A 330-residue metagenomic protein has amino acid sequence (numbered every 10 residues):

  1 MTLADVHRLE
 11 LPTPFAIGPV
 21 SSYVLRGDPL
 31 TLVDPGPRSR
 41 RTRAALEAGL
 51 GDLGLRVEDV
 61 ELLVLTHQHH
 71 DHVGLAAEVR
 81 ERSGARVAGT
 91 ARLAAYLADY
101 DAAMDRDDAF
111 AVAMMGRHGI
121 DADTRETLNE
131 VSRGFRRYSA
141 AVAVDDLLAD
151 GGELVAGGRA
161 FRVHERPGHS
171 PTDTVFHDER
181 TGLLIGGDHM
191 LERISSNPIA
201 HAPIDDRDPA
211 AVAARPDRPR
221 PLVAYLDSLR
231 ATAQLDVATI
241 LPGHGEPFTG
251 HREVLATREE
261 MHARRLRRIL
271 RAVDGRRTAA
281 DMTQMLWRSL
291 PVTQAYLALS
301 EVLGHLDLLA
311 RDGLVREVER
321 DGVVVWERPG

Functional and structural regions predicted by a protein language model:
M1-L53, D59, F176-D188, E192: Conserved beta-strand hairpin/beta-sheet module of binuclear metal-dependent hydrolase folds, prominently
G18, P37-R43, L50-E153: Active-site HxH/HxHxD metal-binding segment of metal-dependent hydrolases
L25, D34, H67, V87-T90 (+8 more regions): Divalent metal-coordination and catalytic microenvironments
P29-L30, G152, R159-F161, T181: Well-ordered beta-strand scaffold positions
T31, V64, V87, L183-I185 (+1 more regions): Residue-level marker for buried hydrophobic side chains located in beta-strands that build the well-ordered beta-sheet
P37-S39, A160-A263: Metallo-beta-lactamase
R41-A45, A140, D146, D217-A224 (+2 more regions): Soluble or luminal CAZymes and related metallo-dependent hydrolases
R267-G330: C-terminal regulatory/interaction regions
